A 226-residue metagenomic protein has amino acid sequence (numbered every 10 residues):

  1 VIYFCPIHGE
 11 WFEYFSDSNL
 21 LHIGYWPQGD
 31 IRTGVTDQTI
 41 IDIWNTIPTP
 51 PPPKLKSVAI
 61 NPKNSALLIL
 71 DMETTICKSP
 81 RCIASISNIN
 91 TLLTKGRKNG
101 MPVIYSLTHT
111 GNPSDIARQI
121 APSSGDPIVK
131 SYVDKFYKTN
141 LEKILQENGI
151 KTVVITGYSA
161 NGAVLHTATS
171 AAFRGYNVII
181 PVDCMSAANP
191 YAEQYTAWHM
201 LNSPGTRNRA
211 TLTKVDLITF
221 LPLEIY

Functional and structural regions predicted by a protein language model:
I2: Residues immediately within or flanking Cys/His clusters that coordinate Zn2+ in small zinc-binding modules
C5: Short cysteine-rich clusters marking metal-coordination/redox-active sites
G9, E13-A66, T94, N99 (+1 more regions): Active-site-adjacent betaalpha module
I69-L70, P102-T108: Short beta-strand segments at enzyme active-site cores
E73-K78: Short acidic, Gly/Ser-rich segments with clustered Asp/Glu that frequently serve as metal-coordination loops in enzyme
P80-G96, M101-P102: A short alpha/beta connector and helix-capping loop motif
